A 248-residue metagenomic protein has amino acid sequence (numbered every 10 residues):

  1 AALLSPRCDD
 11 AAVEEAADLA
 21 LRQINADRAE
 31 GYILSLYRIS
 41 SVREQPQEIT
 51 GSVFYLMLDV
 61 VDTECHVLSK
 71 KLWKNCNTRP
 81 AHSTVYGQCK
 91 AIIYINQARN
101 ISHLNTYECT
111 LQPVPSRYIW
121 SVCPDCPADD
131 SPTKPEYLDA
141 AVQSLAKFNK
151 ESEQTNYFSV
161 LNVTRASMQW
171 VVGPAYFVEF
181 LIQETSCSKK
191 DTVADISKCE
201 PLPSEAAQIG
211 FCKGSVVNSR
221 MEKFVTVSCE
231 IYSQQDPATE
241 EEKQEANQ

Functional and structural regions predicted by a protein language model:
A1-A12, R28, S40-E136, K198-G210 (+2 more regions): Hydrophobic, ordered structural segments
A2, R7, A16, A140 (+1 more regions): Extended non-catalytic domains of envelope/secretory-pathway proteins
A12-I33: N-terminal targeting signals for Sec/Tat export/insertion, comprising classic cleavable signal peptides
A17, L36-I39, L56-V60, I182: Fold-core signature of tandem repeat domains
I24, S116-C187: Surface-exposed interaction/gating patches
I24-R28, E64-S69, A146-Q154, S186-K190 (+2 more regions): Short loop/beta submotifs within extracellular cysteine-rich repeat domains
S35-E48, V160-V171: Short amphipathic beta-strand and strand-loop transition segments with alternating hydrophobic
I231-Q248: Terminal low-complexity, intrinsically disordered regions
